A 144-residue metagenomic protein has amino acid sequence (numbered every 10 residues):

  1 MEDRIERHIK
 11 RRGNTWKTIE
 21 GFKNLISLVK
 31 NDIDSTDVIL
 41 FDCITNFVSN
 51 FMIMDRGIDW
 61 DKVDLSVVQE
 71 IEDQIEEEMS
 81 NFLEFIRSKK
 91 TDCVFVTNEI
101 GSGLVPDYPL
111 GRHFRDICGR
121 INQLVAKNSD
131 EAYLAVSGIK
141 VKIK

Functional and structural regions predicted by a protein language model:
M1-N31: Conserved P-loop
S27, V48, S102-P109, I143: Short, solvent-exposed loop/turn segments at secondary-structure junctions
D34-S35, D59, S66, S80: Catalytic phosphate/metal-binding cores of nucleic-acid and nucleotide-processing enzymes, i.e., regions that mediate
S35-V38, K89-F95: Loop/turn-to-beta-strand initiation segments
D55-I71: A solvent-exposed, charged loop/short amphipathic helix patch at secondary-structure junctions
S66-C93, I117-N128: Substrate-engagement module of ASCE P-loop NTPases
N98: Acidic, metal-coordinating catalytic segment for phosphate/diphosphate chemistry, firing primarily on the Nudix
Y108-K144: Phosphate-binding/switch region of NTP-binding enzymes
